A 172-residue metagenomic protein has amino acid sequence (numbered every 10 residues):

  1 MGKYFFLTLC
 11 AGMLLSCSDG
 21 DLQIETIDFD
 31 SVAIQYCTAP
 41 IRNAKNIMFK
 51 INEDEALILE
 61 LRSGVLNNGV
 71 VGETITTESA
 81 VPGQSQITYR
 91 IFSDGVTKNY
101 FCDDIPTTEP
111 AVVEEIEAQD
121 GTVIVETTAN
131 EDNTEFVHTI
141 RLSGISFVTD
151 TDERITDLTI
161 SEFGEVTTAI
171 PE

Functional and structural regions predicted by a protein language model:
G2-T8: Sec-dependent signal peptide recognition, specifically the positively charged N-region followed immediately by
M13-S16: C-terminal motif of bacterial Sec signal peptides marking the signal peptidase cleavage site
S18, Y36-T38, F101-I105: Sequence contexts marking disulfide-bonded cysteines in secreted/extracellular proteins
S18-I24: Non-catalytic accessory regions used for complex assembly or targeting
I27-A44: Post-signal peptide N-terminal segment of mature Sec-exported envelope proteins
K45-E135: Surface-exposed helix/loop patches within compact recognition domains
V137-T139: Detector for repetitive beta-architecture
L142-E172: Edge beta-strand at a domain terminus
